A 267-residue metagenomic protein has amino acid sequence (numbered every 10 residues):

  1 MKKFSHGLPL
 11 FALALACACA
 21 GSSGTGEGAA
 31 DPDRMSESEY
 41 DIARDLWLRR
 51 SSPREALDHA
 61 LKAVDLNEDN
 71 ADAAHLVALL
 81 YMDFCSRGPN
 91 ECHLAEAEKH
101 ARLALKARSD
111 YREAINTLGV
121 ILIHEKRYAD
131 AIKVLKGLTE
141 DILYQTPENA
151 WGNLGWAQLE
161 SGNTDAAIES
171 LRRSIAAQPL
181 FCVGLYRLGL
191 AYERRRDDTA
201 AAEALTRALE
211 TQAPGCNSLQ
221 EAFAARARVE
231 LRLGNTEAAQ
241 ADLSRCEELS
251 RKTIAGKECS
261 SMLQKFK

Functional and structural regions predicted by a protein language model:
C19-N67, D72-L76, Q264-K267: N-terminal leader/linker segments that initiate helical-solenoid repeat arrays
S22-A29, Q212-K267: Terminal, low-structured helical/coil segments at or just beyond the last alpha-helical repeat
R44-D45, L79, S86, V120 (+3 more regions): Residue-level recognition of tetratricopeptide repeat
W47-L48, M82, P89, I123 (+3 more regions): Position-specific recognition of the canonical hydrophobic site in helix A of tetratricopeptide repeat
R50-H59, R87-L103, E125-G137, S161-R173 (+2 more regions): Structural signature of tandem alpha-helical TPR/SEL1-like repeats, specifically the intra-repeat loop/turn
L66, A107, D141-L143, A177 (+2 more regions): Structural marker of alpha-solenoid helical repeat scaffolds
A73, A114, E148-A150, G184 (+3 more regions): TPR alpha-solenoid repeat register
L76, T117, N153, R187 (+3 more regions): Canonical tetratricopeptide repeat
